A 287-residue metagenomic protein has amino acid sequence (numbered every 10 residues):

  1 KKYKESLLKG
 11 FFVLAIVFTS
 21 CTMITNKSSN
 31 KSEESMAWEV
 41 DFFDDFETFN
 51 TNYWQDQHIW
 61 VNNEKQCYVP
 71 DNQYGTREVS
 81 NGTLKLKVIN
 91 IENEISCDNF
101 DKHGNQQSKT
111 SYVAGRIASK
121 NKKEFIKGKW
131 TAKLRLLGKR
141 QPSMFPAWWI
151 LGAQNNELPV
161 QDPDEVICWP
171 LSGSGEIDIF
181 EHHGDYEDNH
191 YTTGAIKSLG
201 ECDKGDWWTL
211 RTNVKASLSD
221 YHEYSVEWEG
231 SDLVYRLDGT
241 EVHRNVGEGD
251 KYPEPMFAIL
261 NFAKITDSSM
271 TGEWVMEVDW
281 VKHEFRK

Functional and structural regions predicted by a protein language model:
K1-K2, T25: N-terminal leader/targeting segments
K2-F11: Bacterial N-terminal signal peptides that target proteins for export
T25-K287: GH16 jelly-roll
